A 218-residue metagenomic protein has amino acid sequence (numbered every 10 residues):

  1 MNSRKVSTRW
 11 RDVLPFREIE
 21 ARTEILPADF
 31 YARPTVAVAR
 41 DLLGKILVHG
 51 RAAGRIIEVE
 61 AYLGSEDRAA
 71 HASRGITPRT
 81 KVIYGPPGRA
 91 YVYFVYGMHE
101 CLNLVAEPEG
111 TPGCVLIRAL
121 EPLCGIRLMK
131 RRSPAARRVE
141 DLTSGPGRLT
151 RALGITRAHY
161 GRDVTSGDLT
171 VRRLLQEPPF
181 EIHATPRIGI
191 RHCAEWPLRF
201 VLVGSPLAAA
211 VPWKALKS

Functional and structural regions predicted by a protein language model:
N2-S218: Conserved, well-structured core segments that form or line functional sites
